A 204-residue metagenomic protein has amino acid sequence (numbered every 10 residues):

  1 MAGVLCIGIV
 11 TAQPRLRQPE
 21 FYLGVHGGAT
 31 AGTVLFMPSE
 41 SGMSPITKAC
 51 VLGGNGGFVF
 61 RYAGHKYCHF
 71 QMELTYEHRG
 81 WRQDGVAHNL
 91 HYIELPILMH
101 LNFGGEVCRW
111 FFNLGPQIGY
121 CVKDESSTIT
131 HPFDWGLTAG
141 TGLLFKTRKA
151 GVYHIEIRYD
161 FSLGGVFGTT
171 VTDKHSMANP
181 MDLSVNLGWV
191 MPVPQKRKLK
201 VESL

Functional and structural regions predicted by a protein language model:
M1-G8: Bacterial N-terminal signal peptides
A12-G57, G188-V190, L204: Short glycine/proline- and aromatic-enriched beta-strand/turn motifs that initiate or cap beta-hairpins
Q13-R15, S44-K48, F60, G85-A87 (+3 more regions): Outer-membrane beta-barrel proteins
P19-F21, F58-E125, K149, M191: Gram-negative (and chloroplast) outer-membrane scaffold detector with strong preference for beta-barrel transmembrane
P19-F21, K48-G54, N89-L95, H131-L137 (+1 more regions): Residues that define the transmembrane beta-barrel architecture of outer-membrane proteins
V25-A31, M72-Y76, F112-Y120, L143 (+2 more regions): Transmembrane beta-barrel strands of outer-membrane/channel proteins
L35-G42, R82-H88, D124-I129, V166-T172 (+1 more regions): Outer-membrane beta-barrel translocator domains and adjoining extracellular loop/strand segments of Gram-negative
N179-L204: Outer-membrane beta-barrel "beta-signal"
